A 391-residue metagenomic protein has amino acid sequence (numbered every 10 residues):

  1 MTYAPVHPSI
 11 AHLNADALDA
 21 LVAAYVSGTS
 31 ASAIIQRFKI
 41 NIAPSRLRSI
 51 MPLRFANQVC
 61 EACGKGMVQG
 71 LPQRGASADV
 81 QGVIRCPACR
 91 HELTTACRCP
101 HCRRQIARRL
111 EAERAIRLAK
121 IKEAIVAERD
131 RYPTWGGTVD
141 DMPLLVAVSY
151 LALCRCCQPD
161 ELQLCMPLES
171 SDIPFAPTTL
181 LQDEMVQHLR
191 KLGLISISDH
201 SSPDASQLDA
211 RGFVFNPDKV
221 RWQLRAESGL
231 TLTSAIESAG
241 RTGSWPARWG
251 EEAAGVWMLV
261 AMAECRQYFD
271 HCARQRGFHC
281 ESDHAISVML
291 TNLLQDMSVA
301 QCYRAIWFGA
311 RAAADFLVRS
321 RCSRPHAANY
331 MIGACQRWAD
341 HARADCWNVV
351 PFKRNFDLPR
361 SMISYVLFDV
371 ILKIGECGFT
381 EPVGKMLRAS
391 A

Functional and structural regions predicted by a protein language model:
M1-A15, R54, I116-G136, I236-A247 (+1 more regions): Basic, amphipathic alpha-helix used for nucleic-acid engagement in HTH/winged-helix/SANT-Myb modules and analogous
S9-T29: Short, amphipathic alpha-helical "recognition" segments used to contact nucleic acids or chromatin
A15, A43-E61: Short, solvent-exposed alpha-helical "recognition" segments
T29, R74, A78-Q81, P133-A391: Basic, alpha-helical nucleic-acid-binding regions used in initiation and control of genome expression
S32-S49, P177-L181: Short, basic interhelical loop/turn and adjoining N-cap of the next helix at nucleic-acid- or acidic-partner-contacting
F55-E61, K65, I84-P87, C97: Cys/His-enriched microdomains
G64-V68, L93, I106: Cys/His-rich microdomains that often coordinate metals
Q73-H101: Cysteine-rich micro-motifs
